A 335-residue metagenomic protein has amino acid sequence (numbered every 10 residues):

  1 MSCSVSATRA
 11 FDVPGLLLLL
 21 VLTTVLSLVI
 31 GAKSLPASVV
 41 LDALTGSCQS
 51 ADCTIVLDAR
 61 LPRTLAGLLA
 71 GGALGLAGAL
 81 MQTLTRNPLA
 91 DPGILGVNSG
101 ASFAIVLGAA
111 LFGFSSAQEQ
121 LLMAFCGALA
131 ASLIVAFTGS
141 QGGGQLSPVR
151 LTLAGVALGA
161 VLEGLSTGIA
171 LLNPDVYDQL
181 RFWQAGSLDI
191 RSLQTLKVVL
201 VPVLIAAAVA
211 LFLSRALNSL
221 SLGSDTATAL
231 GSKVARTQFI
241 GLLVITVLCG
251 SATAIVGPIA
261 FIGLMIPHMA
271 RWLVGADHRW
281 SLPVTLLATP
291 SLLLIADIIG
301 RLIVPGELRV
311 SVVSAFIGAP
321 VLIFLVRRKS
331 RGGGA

Functional and structural regions predicted by a protein language model:
M1-A335: Alpha-helical transmembrane segments in inner-membrane proteins
